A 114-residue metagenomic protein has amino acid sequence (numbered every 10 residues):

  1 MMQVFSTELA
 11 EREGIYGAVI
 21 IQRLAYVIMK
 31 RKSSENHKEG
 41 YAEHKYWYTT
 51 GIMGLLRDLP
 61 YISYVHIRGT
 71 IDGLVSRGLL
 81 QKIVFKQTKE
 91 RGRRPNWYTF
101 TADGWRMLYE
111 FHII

Functional and structural regions predicted by a protein language model:
M1, S76-G78, R94-N96: Generic structural motif recognizing short loop/turn segments at the entrances and edges of beta-strands
M1-R57, R68, D72-V75, A102-F111: Short recognition helix of helix-turn-helix/winged-helix DNA-binding domains
R23, R68, K82, R93-R94: Basic side chains
I62-I67: Short coil turns linking two alpha-helices in DNA-binding domains
V75-Q87: A short, conserved structural fragment
Q87-F100: Minor-groove-contacting beta-hairpin "wing" of winged helix-turn-helix DNA-binding domains
